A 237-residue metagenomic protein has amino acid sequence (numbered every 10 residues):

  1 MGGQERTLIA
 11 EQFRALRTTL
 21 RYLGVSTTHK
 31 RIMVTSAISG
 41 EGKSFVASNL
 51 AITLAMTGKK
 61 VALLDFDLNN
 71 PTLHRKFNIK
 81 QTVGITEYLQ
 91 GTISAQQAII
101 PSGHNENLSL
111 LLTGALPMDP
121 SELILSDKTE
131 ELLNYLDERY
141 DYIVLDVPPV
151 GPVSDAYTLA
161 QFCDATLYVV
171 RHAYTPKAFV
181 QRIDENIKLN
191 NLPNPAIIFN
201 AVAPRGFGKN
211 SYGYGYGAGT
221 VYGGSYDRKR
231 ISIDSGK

Functional and structural regions predicted by a protein language model:
M1-K237: P-loop NTP-binding module
